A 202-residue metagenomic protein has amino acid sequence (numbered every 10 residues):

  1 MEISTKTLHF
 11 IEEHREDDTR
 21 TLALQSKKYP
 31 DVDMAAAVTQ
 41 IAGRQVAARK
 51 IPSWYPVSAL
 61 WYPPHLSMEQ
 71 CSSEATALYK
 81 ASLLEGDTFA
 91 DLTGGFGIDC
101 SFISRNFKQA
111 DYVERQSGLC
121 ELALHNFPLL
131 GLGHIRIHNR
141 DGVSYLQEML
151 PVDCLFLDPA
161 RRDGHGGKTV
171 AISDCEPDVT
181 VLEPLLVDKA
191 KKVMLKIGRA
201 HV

Functional and structural regions predicted by a protein language model:
M1-V202: SAM-dependent transferase fold signal centered on methyltransferase-like domains, encompassing both Class I
